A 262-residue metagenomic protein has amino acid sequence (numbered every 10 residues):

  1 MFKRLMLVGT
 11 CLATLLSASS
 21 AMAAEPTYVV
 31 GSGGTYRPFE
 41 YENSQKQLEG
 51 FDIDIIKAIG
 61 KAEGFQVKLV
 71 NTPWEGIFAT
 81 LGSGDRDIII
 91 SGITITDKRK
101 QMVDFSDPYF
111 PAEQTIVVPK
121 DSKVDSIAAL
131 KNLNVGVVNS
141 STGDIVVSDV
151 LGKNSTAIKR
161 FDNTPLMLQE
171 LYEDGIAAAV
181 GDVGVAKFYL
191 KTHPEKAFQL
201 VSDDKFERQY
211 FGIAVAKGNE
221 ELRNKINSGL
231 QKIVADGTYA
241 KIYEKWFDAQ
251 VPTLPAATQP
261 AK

Functional and structural regions predicted by a protein language model:
A24-G92, D236: Extracytoplasmic small-molecule ligand-binding "clamshell" domains of the periplasmic binding protein/Venus flytrap
S32-Y36, V70-E75, G84-T96, K120 (+5 more regions): Beta->alpha turn/N-cap motifs
E42, I56-F65, G143-F161, L190-E195: Ligand-binding cleft/hinge of the Venus flytrap
I53, K68-A79, K159-E173, E207-Q209: Short helix-initiation/N-cap motifs at beta->coil->alpha
G76-A79, I93-Q101, V146-D149, E173 (+1 more regions): A ligand-binding cleft/hinge motif common to bilobed small-molecule-binding domains
F110-V118, K191-N227, A249-K262: Periplasmic-binding protein-like
V118-V135: Flexible hinge/capping segments at coil-to-helix
T142-K159, F198-V201, L230-K262: Ligand-binding clefts/hinges and TM-proximal coupling segments of bilobed small-molecule sensing domains
